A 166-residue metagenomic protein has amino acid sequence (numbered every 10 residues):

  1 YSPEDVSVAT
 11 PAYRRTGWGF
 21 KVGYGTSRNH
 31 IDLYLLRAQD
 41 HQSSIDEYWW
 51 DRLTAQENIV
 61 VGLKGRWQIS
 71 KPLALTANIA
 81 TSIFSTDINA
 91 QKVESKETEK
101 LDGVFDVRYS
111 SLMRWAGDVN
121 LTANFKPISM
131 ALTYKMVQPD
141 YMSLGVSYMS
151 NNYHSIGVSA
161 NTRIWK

Functional and structural regions predicted by a protein language model:
Y1-K166: Signature for the C-terminal beta-barrel architecture of outer-membrane proteins
